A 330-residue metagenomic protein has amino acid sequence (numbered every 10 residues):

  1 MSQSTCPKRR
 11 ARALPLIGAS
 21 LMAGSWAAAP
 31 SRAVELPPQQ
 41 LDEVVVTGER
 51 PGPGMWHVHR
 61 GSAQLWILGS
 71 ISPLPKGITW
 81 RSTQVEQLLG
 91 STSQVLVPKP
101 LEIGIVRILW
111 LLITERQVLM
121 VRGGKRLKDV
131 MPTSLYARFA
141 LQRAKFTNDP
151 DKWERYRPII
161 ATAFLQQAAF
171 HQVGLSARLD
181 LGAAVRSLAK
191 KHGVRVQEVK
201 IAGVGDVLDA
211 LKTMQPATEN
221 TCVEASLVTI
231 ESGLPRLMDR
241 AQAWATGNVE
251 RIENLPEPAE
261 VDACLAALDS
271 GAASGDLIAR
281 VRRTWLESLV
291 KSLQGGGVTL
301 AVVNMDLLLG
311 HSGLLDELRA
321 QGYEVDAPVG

Functional and structural regions predicted by a protein language model:
Q3-I17: Bacterial N-terminal signal peptides that target proteins for export
P15-S25: Bacterial N-terminal signal peptides
S25, N248-V249, G297: Residue-level recognition of short, well-ordered coil/turn positions that link secondary-structure elements
A28-A33: Sec/Tat signal peptide C-region and signal peptidase I cleavage site
V34-G48, G52-A273: Structured, acidic catalytic/metal-binding patches in enzyme active sites
A267-G330: A cross-kingdom marker for long, charged
